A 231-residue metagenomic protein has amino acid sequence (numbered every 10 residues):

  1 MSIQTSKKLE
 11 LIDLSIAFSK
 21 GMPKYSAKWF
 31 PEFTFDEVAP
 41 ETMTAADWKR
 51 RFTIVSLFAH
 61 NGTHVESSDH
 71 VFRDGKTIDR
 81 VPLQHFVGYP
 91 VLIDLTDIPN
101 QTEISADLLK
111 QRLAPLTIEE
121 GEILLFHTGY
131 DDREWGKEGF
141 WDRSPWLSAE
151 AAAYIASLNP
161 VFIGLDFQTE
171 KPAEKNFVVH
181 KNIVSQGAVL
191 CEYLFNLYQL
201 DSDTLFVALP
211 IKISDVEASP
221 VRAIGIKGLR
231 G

Functional and structural regions predicted by a protein language model:
M1-G231: Active-/binding-site microenvironments in catalytic and ligand-binding cores
